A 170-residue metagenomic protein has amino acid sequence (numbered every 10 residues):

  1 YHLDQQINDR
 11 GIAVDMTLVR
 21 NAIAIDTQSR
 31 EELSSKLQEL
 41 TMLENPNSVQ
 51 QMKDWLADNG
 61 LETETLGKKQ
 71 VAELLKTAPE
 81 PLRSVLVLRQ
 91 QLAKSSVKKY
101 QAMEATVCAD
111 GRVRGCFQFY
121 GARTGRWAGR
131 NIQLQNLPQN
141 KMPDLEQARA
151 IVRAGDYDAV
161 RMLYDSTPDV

Functional and structural regions predicted by a protein language model:
Y1-V170: Conserved "right-hand" nucleotidyltransferase catalytic core of DNA-directed polymerases
